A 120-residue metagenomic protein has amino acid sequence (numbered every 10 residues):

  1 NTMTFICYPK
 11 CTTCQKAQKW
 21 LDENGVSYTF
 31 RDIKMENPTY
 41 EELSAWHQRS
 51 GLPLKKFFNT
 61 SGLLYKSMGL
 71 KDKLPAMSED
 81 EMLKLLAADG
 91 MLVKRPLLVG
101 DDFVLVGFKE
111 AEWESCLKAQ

Functional and structural regions predicted by a protein language model:
N1-N24, Y28-I33: Local sequence-structure signature of Cys/Sec-based thiol-disulfide redox active-site neighborhoods
M35-Q120: Thiol/selenol-based redox catalytic cores and closely related redox-interacting motifs
